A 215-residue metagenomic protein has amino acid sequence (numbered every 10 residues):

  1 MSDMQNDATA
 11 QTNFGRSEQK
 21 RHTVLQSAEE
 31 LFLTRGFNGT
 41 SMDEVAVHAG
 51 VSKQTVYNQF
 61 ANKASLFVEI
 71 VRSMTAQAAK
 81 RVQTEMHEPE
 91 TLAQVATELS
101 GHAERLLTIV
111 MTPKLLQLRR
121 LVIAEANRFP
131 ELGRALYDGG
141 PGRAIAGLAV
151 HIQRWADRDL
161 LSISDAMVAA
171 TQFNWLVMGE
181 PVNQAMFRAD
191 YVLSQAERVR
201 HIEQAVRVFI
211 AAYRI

Functional and structural regions predicted by a protein language model:
M1-Q11, G101, A146, V150-R158 (+1 more regions): C-terminal peripheral helix-coil segments that are non-catalytic and often amphipathic
M1-V51, N58-S65, E90: Basic, helix-initiating cap at the start of DNA-binding domains
R21-H22, E29, L33, Y57 (+7 more regions): Solvent-exposed, non-membrane alpha-helical residues enriched in polar/charged side chains
F37-N38, L132, L161: Conserved hydrophobic residue
A61-S65, E69, E90, N127 (+2 more regions): Residues in soluble alpha-helical coiled-coils and helical-bundle/repeat scaffolds
E69, V82-L118, A166-F173: Hydrophobic alpha-helical connector segments
R72-A78: Short, basic, alpha-helical segments at the C-terminal edge of helix-turn-helix-like DNA-binding modules
T97, T108-I109, P113-Q117, L121-I123 (+3 more regions): Amphipathic alpha-helical packing segments from all-alpha helical-bundle domains
